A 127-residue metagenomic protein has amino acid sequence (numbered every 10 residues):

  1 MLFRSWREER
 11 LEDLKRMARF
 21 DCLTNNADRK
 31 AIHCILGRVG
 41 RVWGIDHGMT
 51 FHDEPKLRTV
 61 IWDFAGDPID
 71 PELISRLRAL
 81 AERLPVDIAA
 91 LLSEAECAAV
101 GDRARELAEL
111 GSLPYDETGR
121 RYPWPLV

Functional and structural regions predicted by a protein language model:
M1-V127: Phosphate/dinucleotide-binding and metal-coordinating scaffold of catalytic cores in nucleotide-dependent enzymes
